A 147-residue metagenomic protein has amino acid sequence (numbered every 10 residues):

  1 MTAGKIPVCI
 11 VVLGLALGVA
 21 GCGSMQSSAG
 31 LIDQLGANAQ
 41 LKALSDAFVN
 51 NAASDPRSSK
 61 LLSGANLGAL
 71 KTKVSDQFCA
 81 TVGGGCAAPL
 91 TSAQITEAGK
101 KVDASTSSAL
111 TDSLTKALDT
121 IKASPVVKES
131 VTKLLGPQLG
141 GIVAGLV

Functional and structural regions predicted by a protein language model:
M1-I10: Bacterial N-terminal signal peptides that target proteins for export
V11-L15: Hydrophobic helical h-region of N-terminal Sec-dependent signal peptides in bacterial secretory/periplasmic proteins
L17-G21: C-terminal motif of bacterial Sec signal peptides marking the signal peptidase cleavage site
G23-Q26: Bacterial signal peptide processing site
A29-I32, K42-D119, V147: Heme-based O2/NO sensor domains and their adjacent alpha-helical segments, primarily globin folds but also including
E129-K133: Short, charged, amphipathic alpha-helical segments
P137-V147: Short terminal or interdomain "cap/linker" segment that borders an active site or interface and mediates
